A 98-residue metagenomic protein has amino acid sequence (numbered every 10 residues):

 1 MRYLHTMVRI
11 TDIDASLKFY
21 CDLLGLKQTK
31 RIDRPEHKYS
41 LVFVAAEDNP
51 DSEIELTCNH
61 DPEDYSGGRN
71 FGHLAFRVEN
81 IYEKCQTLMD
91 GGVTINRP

Functional and structural regions predicted by a protein language model:
M1-L4: Extreme N-terminal starter segment of soluble prokaryotic enzymes
M7-D51: Core segments of cupin and vicinal oxygen chelate
D12-D14, E63-P98: Vicinal oxygen chelate
F19-D22, L26, L41, H60 (+2 more regions): Broad hydrophobic/π-residue packing in well-ordered secondary structure
K30, P62-E63: Short, P/G- and charge-enriched loop/turn segments at secondary-structure junctions
I54-T57: Conserved beta-strand in the GNAT
